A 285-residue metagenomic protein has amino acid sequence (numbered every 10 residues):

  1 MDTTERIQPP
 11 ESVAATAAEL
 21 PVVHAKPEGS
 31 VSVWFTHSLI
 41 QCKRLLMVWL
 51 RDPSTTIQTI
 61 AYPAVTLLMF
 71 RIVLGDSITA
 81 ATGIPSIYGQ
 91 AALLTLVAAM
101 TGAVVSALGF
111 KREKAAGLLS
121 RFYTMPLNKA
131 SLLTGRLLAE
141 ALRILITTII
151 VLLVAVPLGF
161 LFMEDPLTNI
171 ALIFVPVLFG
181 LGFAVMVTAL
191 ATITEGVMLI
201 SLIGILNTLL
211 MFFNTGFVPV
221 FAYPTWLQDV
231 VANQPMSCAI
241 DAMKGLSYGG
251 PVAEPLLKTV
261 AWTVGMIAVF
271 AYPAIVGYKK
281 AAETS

Functional and structural regions predicted by a protein language model:
D2-V23, P157, S247-G250, A261-S285: Junction motif at the cytosolic side of a transmembrane helix
A14-Y62: Aromatic- and glycine-rich beta-strand/loop motifs that create alpha-glucan
H24-E28, R51-T55, A99-V104, G135-R136 (+3 more regions): Short alpha-helical transmembrane interface motifs in multi-pass membrane proteins
V48, A80-A81, N214-A268: Membrane-interfacial helix-loop-helix junctions in multi-pass membrane proteins
V48, R71-D76, R121, M125 (+7 more regions): Transmembrane helix-loop junction
M69, S86-L158, I205, M211: Hydrophobic alpha-helical transmembrane segments of multi-pass membrane transport proteins
I72-S77, A191-N233, S237: Transmembrane helix segments
K129-G204, P251-I275: Alpha-helical transmembrane segments and their short interhelical loops
